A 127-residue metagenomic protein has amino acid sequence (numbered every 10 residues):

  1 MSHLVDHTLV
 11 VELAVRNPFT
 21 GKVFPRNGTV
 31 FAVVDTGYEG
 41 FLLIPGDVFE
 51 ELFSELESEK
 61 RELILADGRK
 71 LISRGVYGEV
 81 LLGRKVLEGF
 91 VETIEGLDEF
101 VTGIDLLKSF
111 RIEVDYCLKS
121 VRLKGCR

Functional and structural regions predicted by a protein language model:
M1-R127: Pepsin/retropepsin-fold aspartyl endopeptidases
